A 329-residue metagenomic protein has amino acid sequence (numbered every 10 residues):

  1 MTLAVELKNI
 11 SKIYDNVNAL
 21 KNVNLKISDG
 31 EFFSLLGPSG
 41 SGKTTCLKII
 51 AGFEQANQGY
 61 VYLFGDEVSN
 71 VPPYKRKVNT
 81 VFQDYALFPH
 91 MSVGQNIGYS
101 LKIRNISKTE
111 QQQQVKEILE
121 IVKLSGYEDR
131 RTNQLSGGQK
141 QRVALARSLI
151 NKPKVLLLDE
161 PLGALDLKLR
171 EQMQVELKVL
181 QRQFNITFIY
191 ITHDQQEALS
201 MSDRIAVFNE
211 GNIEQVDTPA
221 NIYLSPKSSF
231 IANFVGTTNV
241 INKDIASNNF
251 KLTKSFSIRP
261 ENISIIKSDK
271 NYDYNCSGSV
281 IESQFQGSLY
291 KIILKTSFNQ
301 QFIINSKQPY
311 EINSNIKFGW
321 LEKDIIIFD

Functional and structural regions predicted by a protein language model:
E6, K26, Y62, K317-G319: ABC ATPase nucleotide-binding domain
V23-S34, F88: Pre-Walker A (P-loop) beta-loop-beta motif of ABC nucleotide-binding domains
F32, V71-K227: ABC ATPase nucleotide-binding domains
L36-P38: The feature captures the beta-strand-to-loop junction immediately N-terminal to the Walker
A51: Helix-to-loop junction immediately C-terminal to a conserved catalytic motif
G59-E67, Q114: Conserved ABC transporter NBD signature motif
T238, N248-D329: Non-catalytic connector elements of ABC transporters
